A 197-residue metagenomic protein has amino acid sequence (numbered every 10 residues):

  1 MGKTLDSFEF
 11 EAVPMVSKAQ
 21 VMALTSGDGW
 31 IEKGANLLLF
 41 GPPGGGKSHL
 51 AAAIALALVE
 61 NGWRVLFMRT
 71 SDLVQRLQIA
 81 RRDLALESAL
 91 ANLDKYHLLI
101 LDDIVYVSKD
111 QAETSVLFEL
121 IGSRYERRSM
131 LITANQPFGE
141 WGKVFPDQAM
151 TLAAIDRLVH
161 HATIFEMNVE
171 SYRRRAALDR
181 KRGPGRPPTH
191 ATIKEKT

Functional and structural regions predicted by a protein language model:
M1-A19: Charged, amphipathic alpha-helical linker segments immediately N-terminal to NTP-binding catalytic cores
D6-S7, N36-L37, E140-G142: Short hinge/gating elements
E11, F40-P42, E170: Short loop/turn motifs enriched for small/polar and acidic residues
M15-Q20, S171-R175: Short acidic, Gly/Pro-enriched loop/turn segments at secondary-structure junctions
V16-K95, V144-F145: Conserved P-loop
R64, M68, D72-K95, L101-T197: Replace "adjacent to P-loop NTPase cores in ATP/GTP-dependent enzymes" with "adjacent to NTP-binding cores
